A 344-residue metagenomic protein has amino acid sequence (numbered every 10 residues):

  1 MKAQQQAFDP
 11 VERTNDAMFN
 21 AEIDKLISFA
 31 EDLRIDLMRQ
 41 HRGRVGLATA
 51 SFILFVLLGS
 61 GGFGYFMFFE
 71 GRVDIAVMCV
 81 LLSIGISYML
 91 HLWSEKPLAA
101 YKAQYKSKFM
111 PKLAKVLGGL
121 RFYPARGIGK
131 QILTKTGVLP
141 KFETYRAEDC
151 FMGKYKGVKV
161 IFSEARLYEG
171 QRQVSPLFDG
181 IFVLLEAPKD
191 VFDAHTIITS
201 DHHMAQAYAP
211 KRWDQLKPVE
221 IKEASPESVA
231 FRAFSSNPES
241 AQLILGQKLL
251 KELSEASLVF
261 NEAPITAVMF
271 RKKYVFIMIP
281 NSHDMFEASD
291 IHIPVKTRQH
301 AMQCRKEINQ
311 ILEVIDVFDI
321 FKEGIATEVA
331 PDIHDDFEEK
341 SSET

Functional and structural regions predicted by a protein language model:
M1, A76, W213-L216: Extended hydrophobic/Leu-rich segments
K2-V45: Cytosolic juxtamembrane N-terminal segments of multi-pass membrane proteins
M18, G46-L47, P111, K115-L117 (+2 more regions): Charged, low-complexity intrinsically disordered regions
R39-G59: Transmembrane alpha-helical segments and their cytosolic interface motifs in multi-pass membrane proteins
S60-F69, Y88-K96: Short hydrophobic alpha-helical membrane-anchoring segments
Y65-I84: Hydrophobic alpha-helical transmembrane segments
C79-A103: Transmembrane alpha-helices and immediately adjacent membrane-cytoplasm interface residues in multi-pass integral
S94-G119: Cytosol/matrix-facing juxtamembrane amphipathic, basic-hydrophobic segments adjacent to a transmembrane helix
